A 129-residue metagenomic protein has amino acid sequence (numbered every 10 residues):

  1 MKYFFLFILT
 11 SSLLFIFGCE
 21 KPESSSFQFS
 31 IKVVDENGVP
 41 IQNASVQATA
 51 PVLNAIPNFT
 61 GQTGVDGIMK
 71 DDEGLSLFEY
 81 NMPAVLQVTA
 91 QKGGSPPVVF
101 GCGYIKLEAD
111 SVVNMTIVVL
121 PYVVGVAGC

Functional and structural regions predicted by a protein language model:
M1-G18: Sec-dependent bacterial lipoprotein signal peptides
F17-N37, T116-C129: Beta-strand-rich domain onsets/edges
P22-S24, Q62-G64, E79-P83, S95 (+1 more regions): Surface-exposed coil/turn segments at beta-strand junctions on protein surfaces, enriched
Q28, N43-S45, P83-V85: Exposed beta-strand and adjacent loop surfaces of beta-rich binding modules that mediate intermolecular recognition
N37-N58: Short, ordered, surface-exposed loop/turn motifs in non-cytosolic proteins
V52-G74: Short, acidic Ser/Thr/Gly-rich low-complexity loop/linker segments typical of extracellular and cell-surface proteins
D71-E73, L77-A84, A127-C129: Short glycine/proline/serine/threonine-rich loop/turn segments at secondary-structure transition edges
V85-V118: Structured interaction patches on ligand/partner-binding surfaces of diverse proteins
